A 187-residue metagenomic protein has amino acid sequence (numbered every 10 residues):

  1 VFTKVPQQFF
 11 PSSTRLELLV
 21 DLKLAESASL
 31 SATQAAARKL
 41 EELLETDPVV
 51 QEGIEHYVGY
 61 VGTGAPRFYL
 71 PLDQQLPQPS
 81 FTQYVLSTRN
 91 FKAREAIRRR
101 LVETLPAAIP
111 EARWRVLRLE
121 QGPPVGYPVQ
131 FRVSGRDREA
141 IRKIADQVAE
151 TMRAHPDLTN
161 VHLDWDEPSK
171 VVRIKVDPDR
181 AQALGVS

Functional and structural regions predicted by a protein language model:
V1-A28, P128: Transmembrane helices with small-residue packing motifs
T14-L16, V50-Q51, P77-S80, A108-E111 (+4 more regions): Short flexible coil/turn linkers enriched for glycine and charged/polar residues that connect secondary-structure
L18, T82-Y84, A112, V129 (+2 more regions): Conserved beta-strand core positions
L18-V20, A37-L40, Y57, V148 (+2 more regions): Extended, hydrophobic alpha-helical segments in both membrane/secreted and soluble proteins
V20, T33, Y84, F131 (+2 more regions): Residue-level signature of catalytic and energy-coupling elements of molecular machines, predominantly ATP/GTP-dependent
L22-L24, L86-N90, V133-G135, V176: Short beta-strand-to-loop capping motifs
S31-P124, D179-S187: Solvent-exposed, membrane-proximal periplasmic/extracellular interface segments of envelope transport and secretion
R142-S187: Beta-strand-rich non-transmembrane domains
